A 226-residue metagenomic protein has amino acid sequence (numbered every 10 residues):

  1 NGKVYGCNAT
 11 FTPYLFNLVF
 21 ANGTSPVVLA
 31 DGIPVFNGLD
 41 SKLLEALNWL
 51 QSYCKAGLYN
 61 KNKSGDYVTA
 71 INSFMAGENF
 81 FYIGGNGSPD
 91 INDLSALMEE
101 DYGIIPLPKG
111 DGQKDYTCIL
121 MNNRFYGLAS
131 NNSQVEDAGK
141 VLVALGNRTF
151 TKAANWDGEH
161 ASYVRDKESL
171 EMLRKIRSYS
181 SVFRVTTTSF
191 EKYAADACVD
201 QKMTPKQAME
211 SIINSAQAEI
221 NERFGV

Functional and structural regions predicted by a protein language model:
N1, F11, L15, L43-L50 (+4 more regions): Stable alpha-helical elements in mature extracytoplasmic
N1-V35: Extracytoplasmic/periplasmic solute-binding protein
F11, G84-I91: Beta->alpha turn/N-cap motifs
D31-S64: Glycine-centered hinge/linker elements that transmit conformational signals in sensory and ligand-binding systems
N62-M75: Short helix-initiation/N-cap motifs at beta->coil->alpha
M75-G85: Alpha-to-beta junction loops
S95-G158: Extracytoplasmic/periplasmic substrate-recognition and gating elements
T149-V226: Conserved C-terminal helix/tail region of periplasmic/extracytoplasmic solute-binding proteins
